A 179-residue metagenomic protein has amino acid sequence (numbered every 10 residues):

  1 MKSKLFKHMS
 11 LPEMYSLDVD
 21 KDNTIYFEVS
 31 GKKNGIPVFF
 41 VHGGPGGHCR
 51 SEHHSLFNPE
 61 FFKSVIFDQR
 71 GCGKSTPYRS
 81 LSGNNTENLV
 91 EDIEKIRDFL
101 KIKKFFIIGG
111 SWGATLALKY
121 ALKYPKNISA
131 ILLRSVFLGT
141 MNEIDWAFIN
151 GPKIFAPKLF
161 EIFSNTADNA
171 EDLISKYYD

Functional and structural regions predicted by a protein language model:
M1-L5, D172-D179: N-terminal targeting or regulatory segments adjacent to alpha/beta-hydrolase or S9 domains
S3-I25: N-terminal cap/lid segment of alpha/beta-hydrolase-fold proteins
V19-P77: Conserved HGGG/HGGXW glycine-rich cap/lid loop of the alpha/beta-hydrolase fold
E28, K95-F99, K119: Residue-level signal for well-ordered alpha-helical scaffold segments within enzymatic catalytic domains
P77-V90, N142-G151: Catalytic nucleophile-loop/oxyanion-hole region of alpha/beta-hydrolase and closely related hydrolase-like folds
E87-F105: Conserved acidic catalytic loop of the alpha/beta-hydrolase fold
K103-D145: Conserved hydrolase catalytic core segment
I128-S175: A catalytic-pocket lid/entrance helix-loop region that shapes and gates access to the active site across common
